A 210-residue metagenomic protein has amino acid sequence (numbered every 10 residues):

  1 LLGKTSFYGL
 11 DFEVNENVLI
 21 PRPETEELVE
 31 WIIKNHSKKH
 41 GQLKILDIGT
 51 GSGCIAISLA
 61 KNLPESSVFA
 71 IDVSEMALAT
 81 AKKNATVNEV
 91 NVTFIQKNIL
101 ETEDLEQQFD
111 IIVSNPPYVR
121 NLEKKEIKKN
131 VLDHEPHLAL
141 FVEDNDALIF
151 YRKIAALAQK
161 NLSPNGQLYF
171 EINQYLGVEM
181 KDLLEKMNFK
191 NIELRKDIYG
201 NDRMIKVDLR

Functional and structural regions predicted by a protein language model:
L1-P64, V68-T80, K206: SAM-dependent Rossmann-like transferase core, predominantly class I methyltransferases with a strong bias toward
E65-L209: S-adenosylmethionine
